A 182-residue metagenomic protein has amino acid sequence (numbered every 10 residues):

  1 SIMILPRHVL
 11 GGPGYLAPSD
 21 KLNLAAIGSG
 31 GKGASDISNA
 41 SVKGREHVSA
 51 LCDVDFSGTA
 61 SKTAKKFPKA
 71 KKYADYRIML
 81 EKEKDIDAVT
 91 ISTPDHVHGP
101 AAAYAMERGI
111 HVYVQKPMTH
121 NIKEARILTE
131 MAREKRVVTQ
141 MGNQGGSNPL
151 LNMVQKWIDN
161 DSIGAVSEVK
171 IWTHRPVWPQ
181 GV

Functional and structural regions predicted by a protein language model:
I2-F67, G145-N148: N-terminal Rossmann-like dinucleotide-binding module
G11, G28-G33, K135-M141, G145-V182: Predominantly a Rossmann-like dinucleotide-binding segment in NAD(P)-dependent oxidoreductases
S35-A40, S61-T63, P100-Y104, E124-A125 (+2 more regions): Short, solvent-exposed loop/turn and secondary-structure capping segments
K71-D75: Short acidic-hydrophobic, aromatic-tinged amphipathic segments that line or gate anion-handling sites
R77-K84: Short amphipathic alpha-helix with an adjacent loop that forms part of the alpha/beta core around
D87-T90: N-terminal Rossmann-like NAD(P) cofactor-binding module of classical short-chain dehydrogenase/reductase
D95, G99-S147, D161: Beta-strand-loop-alpha-helix segment that lines the small-molecule cofactor/substrate pocket of alpha/beta enzymes
